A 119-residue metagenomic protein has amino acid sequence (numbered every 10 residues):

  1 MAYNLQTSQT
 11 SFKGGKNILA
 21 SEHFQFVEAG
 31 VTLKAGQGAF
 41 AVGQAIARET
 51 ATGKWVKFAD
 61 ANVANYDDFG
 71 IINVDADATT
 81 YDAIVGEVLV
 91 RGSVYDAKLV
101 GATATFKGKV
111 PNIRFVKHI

Functional and structural regions predicted by a protein language model:
M1-I119: Surface-exposed, low-hydrophobicity beta-strand/loop segments enriched in small/polar/acidic residues
